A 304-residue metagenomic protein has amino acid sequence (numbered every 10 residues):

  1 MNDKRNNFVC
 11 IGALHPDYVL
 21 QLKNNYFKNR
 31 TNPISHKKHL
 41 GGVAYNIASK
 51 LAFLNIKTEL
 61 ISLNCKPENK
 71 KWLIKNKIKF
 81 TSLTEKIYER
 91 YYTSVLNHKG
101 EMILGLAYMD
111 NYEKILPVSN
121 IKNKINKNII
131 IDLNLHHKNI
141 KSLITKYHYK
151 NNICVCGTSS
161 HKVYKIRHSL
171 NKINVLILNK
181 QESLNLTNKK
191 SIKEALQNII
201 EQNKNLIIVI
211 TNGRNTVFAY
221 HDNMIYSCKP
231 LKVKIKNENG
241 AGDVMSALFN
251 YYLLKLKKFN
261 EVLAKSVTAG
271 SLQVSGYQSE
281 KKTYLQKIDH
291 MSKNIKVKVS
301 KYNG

Functional and structural regions predicted by a protein language model:
N2-L14, I74-K75, F80-L83, V95-Y226 (+4 more regions): Ribokinase/PfkB-type carbohydrate-kinase core domain
F8, K28-Y91, K287-K298: Substrate-binding N-lobe of the ribokinase-like
H15-P16, C65-E68, N215, S279-E280: Short active-site-proximal "capping" loops at secondary-structure junctions
D17-Q21: Short N-terminal binding/cap micro-motifs at the start of the first secondary-structure element
N24-P33, I177-N179, C228: Short glycine/proline- and charge-enriched loop/turn segments that cap or connect secondary-structure elements
L51, N179, G242: Short, conserved phosphate/pyrophosphate- and ester-handling motifs at nucleotide-, phospho-/glycolipid
L206-I207, L231-Y302: Conserved post-catalytic alpha-helical subdomain immediately downstream of the catalytic base and nucleotide-binding
